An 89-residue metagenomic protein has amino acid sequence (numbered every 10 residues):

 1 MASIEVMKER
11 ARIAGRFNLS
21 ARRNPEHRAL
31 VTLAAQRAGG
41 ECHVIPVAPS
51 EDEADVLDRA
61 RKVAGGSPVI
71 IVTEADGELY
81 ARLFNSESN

Functional and structural regions predicted by a protein language model:
M1-H43: An N-terminal amphipathic alpha-helical segment
M1-R12, P25, A54-K62, A75-E78 (+1 more regions): Polar/charged alpha-helical tracts
S3, S20, S50, S67 (+1 more regions): Generic serine detector
I4, I13, I45, I70-V72 (+1 more regions): Weak global preference for isoleucine
M7-E9, R16, A48-S50, G66 (+1 more regions): Compositionally biased, intrinsically disordered low-complexity segments
Q36-P68: Short, hydrophobic/π-rich interface segment
S67-N89: C-terminal edge-of-domain segments
